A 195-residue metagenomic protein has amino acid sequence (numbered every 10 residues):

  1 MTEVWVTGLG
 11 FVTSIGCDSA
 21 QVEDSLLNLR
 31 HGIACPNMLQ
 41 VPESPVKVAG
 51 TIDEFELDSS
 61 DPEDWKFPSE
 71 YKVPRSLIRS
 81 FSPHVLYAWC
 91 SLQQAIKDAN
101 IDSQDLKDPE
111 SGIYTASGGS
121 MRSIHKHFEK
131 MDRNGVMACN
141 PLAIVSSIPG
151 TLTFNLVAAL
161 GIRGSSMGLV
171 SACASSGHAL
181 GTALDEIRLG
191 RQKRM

Functional and structural regions predicted by a protein language model:
M1-G119, I124-G164, D185-R188: Conserved "HGTGT" condensation-loop signature of ketosynthase/thiolase-family condensing enzymes that catalyze
S165-S171: Short loop-beta-helix segment that forms the pyridoxal 5′-phosphate
S176: Short conserved active-site loop signatures built around small residues
T182: Internal active-site segments that recognize and position negatively charged phosphoryl groups and nucleotide moieties
R191-M195: Short, high-confidence coil segments that cap the C-terminus of an alpha-helix and link into the following beta-strand
